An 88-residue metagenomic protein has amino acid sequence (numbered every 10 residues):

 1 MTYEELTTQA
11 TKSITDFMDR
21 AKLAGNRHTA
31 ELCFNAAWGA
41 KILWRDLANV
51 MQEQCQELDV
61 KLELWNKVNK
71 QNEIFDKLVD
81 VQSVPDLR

Functional and structural regions predicted by a protein language model:
M1-N26: Short terminal alpha-helical segments
Y3, T11, A30, W44 (+2 more regions): Short amphipathic alpha-helical segments that mediate assembly, nucleic-acid/protein binding, or membrane association
D19-K22, I42-E53, D80-S83: Charged/polar positions within long, soluble alpha-helices
K22-C33, C55-Q56: Charged, low-complexity interaction regions
N26, N35, N49, N66-N72: Detector for Asparagine
L32-D46: Alpha-helical oligomerization interfaces
E53-R88: Charged low-complexity stretches with an acidic bias
